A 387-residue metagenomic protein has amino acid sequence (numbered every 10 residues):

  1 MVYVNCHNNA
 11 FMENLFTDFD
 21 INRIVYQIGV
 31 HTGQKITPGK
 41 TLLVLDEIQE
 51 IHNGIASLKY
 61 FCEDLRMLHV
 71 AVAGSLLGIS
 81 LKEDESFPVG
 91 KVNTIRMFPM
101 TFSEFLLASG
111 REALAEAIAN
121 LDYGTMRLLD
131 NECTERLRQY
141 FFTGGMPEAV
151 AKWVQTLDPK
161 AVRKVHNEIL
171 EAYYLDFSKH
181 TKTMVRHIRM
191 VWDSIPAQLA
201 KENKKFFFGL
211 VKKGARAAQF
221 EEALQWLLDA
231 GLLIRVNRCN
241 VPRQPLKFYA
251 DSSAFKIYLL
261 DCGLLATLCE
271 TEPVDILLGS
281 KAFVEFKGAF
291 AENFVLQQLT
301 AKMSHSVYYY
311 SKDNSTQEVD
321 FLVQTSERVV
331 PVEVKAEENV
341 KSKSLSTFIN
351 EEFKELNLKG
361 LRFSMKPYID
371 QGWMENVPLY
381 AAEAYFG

Functional and structural regions predicted by a protein language model:
H7-F11, S75-S80, P99-S103, N240 (+2 more regions): Conserved nucleotide-binding/hydrolysis micro-motifs of P-loop NTPases
N8-P38: Short glycine-rich substrate-engagement loop in P-loop NTPases that contacts/grips substrate
I36-G54: Conserved P-loop NTPase "ATPase switch" module shared by AAA+ and STAND
L42, E222-G387: A cross-kingdom feature that marks ATP-driven nucleic-acid transaction machinery
V44, H69-S75, R96: Structural recognition of the conserved hydrophobic beta-strand(s) that form the central parallel beta-sheet of P-loop
Q49-A71: Conserved Walker B catalytic segment
K82-A200: Interdomain motor-coupling "hinge/lid" segment immediately C-terminal to the ATP-binding subdomain of NTP-driven enzymes
L199-V211: Short acidic, hydrophobic short linear motifs in intrinsically disordered regions
